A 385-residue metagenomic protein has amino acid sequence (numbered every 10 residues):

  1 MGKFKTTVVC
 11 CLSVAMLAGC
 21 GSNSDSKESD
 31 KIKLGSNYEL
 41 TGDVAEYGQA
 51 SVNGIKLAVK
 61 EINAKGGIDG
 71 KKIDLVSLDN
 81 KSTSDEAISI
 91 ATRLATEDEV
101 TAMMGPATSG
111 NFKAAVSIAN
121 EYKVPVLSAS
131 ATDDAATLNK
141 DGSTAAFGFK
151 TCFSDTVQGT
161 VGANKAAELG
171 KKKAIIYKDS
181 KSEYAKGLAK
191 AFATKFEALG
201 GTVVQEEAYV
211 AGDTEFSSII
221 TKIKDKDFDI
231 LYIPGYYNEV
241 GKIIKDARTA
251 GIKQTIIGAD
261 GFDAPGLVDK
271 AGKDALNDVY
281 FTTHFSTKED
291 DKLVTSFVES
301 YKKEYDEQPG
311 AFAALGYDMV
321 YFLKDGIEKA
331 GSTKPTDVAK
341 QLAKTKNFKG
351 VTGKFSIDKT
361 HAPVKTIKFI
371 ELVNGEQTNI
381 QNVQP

Functional and structural regions predicted by a protein language model:
M1-K33, A64, V383-P385: Short, low-complexity disordered leader/linker segments with a strong preference for bacterial N-terminal type II
K27-I32, V52-L75, F196-T202: Signal peptide-proximal N-terminal region of secreted/periplasmic/extracellular or secretory-lumen proteins
I32-K56, L78-D85, A107-T108, Y177-K186 (+4 more regions): Extracytoplasmic "Venus flytrap"
Y47-A50, K65-L138, Y209-D213, G241: Beta-alpha junction/loop-to-helix N-cap segments that form part of ligand/metal-binding clefts
S89, A145-G251, T287-S296, F355: Extracellular/periplasmic Venus flytrap/periplasmic-binding protein
V100-V204, T255-I257, F262-N277: Extracytoplasmic ligand/sensor domains, especially the bilobed periplasmic-binding protein
I244-Y317, Q377-Q384: Extracellular/periplasmic periplasmic-binding protein-like sensory domains
K303-G310, K324-E376: Segments of small-molecule ligand-sensing domains
